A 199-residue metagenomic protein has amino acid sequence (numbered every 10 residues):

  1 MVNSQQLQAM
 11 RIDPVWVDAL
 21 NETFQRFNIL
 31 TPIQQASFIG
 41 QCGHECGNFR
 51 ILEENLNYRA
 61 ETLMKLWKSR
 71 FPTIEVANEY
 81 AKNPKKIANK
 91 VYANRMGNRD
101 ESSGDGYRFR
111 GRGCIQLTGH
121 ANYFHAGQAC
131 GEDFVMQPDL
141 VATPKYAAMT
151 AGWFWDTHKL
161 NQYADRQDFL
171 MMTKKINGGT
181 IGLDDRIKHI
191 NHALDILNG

Functional and structural regions predicted by a protein language model:
M1, T31-G40, R166-M172: Alpha-helical scaffolds flanking conserved acidic
M1-V15, A19, G43-W153: Peptidoglycan-targeting cell-wall enzymes and recognition modules
M10-R11, V17-I29, I33: N-terminal carbohydrate-binding/catalytic regions of secreted carbohydrate-active enzymes
D18, E22, I39, M149 (+3 more regions): Solvent-exposed, polar/charged alpha-helical surfaces in well-ordered, non-transmembrane soluble domains, broadly
I29-I33, N48, N198-G199: Metal- and O2-centered redox machinery and metal/ROS homeostasis
C42-E45, D165-G182: Acidic helix/loop microenvironments that form the catalytic cleft of cell-wall polysaccharide enzymes
G152-L160: Extended serine/threonine-enriched, polar tracts that run as long, contiguous segments within proteins
K175-G199: Low-complexity, Gly/Ser/Thr/Pro-rich intrinsically disordered linker/tail segments
